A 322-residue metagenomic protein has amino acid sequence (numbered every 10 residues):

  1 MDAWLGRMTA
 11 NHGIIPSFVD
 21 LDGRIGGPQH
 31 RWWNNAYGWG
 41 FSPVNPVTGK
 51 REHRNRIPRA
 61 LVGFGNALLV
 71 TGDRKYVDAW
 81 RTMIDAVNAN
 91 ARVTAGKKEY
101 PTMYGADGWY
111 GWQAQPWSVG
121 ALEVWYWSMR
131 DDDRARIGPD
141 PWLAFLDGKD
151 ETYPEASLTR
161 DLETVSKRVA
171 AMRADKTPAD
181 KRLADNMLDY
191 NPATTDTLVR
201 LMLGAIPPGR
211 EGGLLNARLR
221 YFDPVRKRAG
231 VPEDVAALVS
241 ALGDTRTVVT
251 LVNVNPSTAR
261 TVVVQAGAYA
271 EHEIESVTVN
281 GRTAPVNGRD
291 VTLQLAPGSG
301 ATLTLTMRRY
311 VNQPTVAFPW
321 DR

Functional and structural regions predicted by a protein language model:
M1-G281, V286-R322: Glycan-recognition and catalytic cores of secretory/periplasmic carbohydrate-active enzymes
